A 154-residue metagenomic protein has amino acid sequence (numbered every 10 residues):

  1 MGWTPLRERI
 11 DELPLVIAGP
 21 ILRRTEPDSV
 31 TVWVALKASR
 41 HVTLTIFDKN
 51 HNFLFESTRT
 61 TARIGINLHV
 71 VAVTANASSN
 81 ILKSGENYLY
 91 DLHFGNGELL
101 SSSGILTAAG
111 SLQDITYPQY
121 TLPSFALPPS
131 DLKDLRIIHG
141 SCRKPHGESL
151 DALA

Functional and structural regions predicted by a protein language model:
M1-K144: Acidic, histidine-bearing metal-coordination/catalytic regions of metal-dependent phosphoesterases
E148-A152: Short, solvent-exposed loop/turn and secondary-structure capping segments
